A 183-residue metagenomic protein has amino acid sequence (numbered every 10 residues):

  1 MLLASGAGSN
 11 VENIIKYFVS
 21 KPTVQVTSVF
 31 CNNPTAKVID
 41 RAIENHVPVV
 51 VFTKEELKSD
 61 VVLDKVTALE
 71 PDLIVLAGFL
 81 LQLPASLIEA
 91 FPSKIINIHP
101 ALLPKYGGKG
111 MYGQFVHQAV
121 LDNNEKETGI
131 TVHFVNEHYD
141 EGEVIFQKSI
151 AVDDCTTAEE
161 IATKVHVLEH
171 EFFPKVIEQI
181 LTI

Functional and structural regions predicted by a protein language model:
M1-I183: One-carbon transfer enzymes
